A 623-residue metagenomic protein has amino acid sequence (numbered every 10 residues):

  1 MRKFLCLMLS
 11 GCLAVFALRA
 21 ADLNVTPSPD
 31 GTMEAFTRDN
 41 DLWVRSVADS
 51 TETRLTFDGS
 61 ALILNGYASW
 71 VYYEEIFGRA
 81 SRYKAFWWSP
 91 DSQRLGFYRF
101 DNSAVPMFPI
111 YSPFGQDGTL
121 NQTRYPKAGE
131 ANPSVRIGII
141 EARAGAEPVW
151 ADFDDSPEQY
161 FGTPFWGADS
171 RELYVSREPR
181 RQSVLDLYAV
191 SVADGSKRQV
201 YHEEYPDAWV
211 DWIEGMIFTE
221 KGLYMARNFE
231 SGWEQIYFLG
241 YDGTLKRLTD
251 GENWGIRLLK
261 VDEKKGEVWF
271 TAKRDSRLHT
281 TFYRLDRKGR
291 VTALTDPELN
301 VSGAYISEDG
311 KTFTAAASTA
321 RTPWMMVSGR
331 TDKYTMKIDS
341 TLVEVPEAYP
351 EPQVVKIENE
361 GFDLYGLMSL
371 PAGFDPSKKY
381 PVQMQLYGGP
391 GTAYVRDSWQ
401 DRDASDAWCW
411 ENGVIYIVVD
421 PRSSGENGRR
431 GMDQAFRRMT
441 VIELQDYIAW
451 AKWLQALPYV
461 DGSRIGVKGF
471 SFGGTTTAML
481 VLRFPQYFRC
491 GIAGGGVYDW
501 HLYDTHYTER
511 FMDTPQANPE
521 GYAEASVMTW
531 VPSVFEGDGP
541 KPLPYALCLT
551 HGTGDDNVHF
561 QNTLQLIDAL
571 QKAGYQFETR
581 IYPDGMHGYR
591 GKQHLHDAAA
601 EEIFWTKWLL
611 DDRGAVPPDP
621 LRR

Functional and structural regions predicted by a protein language model:
M1-F4: Positively charged n-region of N-terminal signal peptides that target proteins for export
C6-F16: Bacterial N-terminal signal peptides
D22-D58, L62, S156, G162: A conserved hydrophobic secondary-structure block that centers on an alpha-helix together with its immediately flanking
D30, T37-D41, I76-A85, R94 (+5 more regions): Peripheral, non-catalytic segments that deliver or gate enzyme domains
S50-A61, F97-P109, D499: Short, solvent-exposed beta-strand-terminating loops
E52, T56-V71, Y111-N121: Short, flexible helix-coil linker/hinge segments at the edges of structured domains or between repeats
L64-S69, L258-L259, P346, Y503: Short, charged, surface-exposed secondary-structure boundary motifs
M107, S170, S302-R623: Serine-hydrolase catalytic core recognition
